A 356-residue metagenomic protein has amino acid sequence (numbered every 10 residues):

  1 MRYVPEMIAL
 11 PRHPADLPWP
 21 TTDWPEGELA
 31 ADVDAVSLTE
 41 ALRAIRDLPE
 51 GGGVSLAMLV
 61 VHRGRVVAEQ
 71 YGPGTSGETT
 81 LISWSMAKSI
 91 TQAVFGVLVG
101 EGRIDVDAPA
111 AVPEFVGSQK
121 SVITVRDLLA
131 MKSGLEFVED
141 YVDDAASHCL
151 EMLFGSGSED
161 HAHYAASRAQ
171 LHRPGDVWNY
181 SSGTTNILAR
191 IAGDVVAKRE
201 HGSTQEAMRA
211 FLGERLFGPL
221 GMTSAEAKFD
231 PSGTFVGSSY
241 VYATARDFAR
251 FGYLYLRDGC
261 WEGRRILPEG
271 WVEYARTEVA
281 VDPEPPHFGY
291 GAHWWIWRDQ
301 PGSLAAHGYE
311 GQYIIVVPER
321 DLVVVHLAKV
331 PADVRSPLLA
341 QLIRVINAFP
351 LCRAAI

Functional and structural regions predicted by a protein language model:
M1-S76, V99-I104, A130, H163 (+1 more regions): N-terminal leader/targeting segments and the immediately adjacent pre-domain N-terminus
E40-A44, R65-Q70, D144-P174, T204-A225: Short, charged, amphipathic alpha-helices and their helix-cap/turn boundaries
G64, I82-V106, L128, L188-A192 (+1 more regions): Active-site SXXK
I82, G100-E136, D140, S167 (+1 more regions): Active-site helix/loop module of the DD-peptidase/beta-lactamase fold, centered on the serine-lysine SxxK catalytic
G117-D143, L150-E151, H161-G175, G183-N186 (+1 more regions): Conserved catalytic neighborhood of penicillin-recognizing serine enzymes
T184-A192, S239-C260, Q312-A328: Active-site-proximal alpha-helical segments within enzyme catalytic domains
M222-F229, V272-V323: Active-site Gly/Thr loop motif
G308-I356: Structured C-terminal helix/loop/strand segments within mature extracytoplasmic catalytic/sensor domains
